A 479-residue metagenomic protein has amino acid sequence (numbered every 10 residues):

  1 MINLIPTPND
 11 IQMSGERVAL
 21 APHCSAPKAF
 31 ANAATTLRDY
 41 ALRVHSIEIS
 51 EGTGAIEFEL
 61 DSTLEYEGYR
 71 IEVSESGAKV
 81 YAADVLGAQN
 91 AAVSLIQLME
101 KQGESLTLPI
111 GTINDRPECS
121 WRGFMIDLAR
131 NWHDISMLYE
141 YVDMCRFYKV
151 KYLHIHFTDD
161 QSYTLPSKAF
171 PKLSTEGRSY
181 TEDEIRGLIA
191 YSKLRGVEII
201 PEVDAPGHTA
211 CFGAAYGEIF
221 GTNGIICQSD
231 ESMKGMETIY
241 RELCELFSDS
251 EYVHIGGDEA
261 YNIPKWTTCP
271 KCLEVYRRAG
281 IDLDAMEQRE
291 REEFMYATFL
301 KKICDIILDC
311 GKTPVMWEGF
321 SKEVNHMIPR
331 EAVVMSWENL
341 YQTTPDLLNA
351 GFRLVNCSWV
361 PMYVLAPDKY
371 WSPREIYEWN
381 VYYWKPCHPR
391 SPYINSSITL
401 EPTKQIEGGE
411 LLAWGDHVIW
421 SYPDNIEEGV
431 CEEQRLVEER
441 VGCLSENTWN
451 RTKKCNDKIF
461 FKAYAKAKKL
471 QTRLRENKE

Functional and structural regions predicted by a protein language model:
M1-P117, L308, P314-S321, I328 (+1 more regions): Acidic, contiguous N-terminal accessory segments
I2-N9, M13-S14, L64-H254, P264-R277 (+4 more regions): Feature activates predominantly on carbohydrate-active enzymes
L20-A26, G123-D127, I225, I281-R289 (+2 more regions): Glycine- and acidic
P27, R178, I225-D230, R289-A297 (+5 more regions): Hydrophobic alpha-helical scaffolding
T36, E140, D183-G187, E231-T238 (+5 more regions): Generic recognition of stable, solvent-exposed alpha-helical segments in well-folded globular domains
L194-R195, C310, A350: Helix C-cap/helix->beta junction micro-motif
R241-V253, G257-I328, V333, Y341-D346: Gly/Pro-rich turn-and-neighbor structural signature
P314-E479: Flexible, acidic glycine-rich loops studded with aromatic residues
